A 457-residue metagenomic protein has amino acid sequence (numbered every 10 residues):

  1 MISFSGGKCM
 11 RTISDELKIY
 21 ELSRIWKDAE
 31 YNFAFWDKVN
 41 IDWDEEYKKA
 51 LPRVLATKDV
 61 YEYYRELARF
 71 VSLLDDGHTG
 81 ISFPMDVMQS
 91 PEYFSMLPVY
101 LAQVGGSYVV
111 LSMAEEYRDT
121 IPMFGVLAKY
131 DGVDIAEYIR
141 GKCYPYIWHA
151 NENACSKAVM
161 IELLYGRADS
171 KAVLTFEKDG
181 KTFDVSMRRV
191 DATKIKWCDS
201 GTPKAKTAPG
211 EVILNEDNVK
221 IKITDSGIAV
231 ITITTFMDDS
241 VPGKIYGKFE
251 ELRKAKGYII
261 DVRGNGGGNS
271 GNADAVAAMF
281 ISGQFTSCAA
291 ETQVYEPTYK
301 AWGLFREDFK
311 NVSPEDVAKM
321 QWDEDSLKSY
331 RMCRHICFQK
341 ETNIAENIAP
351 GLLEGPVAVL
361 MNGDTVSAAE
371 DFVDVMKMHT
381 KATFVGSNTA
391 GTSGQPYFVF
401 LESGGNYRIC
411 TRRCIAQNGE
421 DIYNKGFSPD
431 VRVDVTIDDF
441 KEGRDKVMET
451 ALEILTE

Functional and structural regions predicted by a protein language model:
M1: Active-site diphosphate/adenylate-binding microenvironment
F4-Q293, K300-F309, N388, S393-N406 (+3 more regions): Flexible, low-complexity junctional segments that flank or bridge functional domains
N269-G443: Conserved acidic, small-residue-rich alpha-beta core segments centered on
